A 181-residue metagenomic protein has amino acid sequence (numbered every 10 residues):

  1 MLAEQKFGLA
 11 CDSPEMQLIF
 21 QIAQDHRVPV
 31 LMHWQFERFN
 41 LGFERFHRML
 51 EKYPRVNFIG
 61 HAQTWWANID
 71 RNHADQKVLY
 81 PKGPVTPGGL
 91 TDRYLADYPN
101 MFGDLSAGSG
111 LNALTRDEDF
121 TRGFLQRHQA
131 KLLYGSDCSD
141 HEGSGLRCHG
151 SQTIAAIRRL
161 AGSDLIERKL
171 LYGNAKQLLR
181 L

Functional and structural regions predicted by a protein language model:
L2, A23, G103, D137 (+2 more regions): Divalent metal-coordination and catalytic microenvironments
A3-G8: Glycine-rich phosphate-binding "P-loop"
A10-Y134: Catalytic pocket-lining loop regions of alpha/beta-barrel enzymes, especially the amidohydrolase/enolase/GH5 lineages
Q129-L133, S139-L181: Mid-to-C-terminal alpha-helical segments outside catalytic/metal-binding sites
